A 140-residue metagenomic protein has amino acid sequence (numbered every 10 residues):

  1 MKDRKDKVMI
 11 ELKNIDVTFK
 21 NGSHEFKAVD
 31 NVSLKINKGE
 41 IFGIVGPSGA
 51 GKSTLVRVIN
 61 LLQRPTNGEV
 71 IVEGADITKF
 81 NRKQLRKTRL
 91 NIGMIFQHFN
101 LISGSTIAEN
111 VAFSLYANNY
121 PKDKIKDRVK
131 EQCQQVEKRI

Functional and structural regions predicted by a protein language model:
V45-P47: The feature captures the beta-strand-to-loop junction immediately N-terminal to the Walker
N60: Helix-to-loop junction immediately C-terminal to a conserved catalytic motif
G68-D76: Conserved ABC transporter NBD signature motif
A75-D76, A112, Y116, D123-I140: Conserved ABC ATPase "signature" region
I77-G93, K122, K126: ABC ATPase NBD coupling module
N91-I92, F96-N100, S105: ABC ATPase nucleotide-binding domain signature
G104-F113: Short coil-to-helix segment of the ABC ATPase nucleotide-binding domain corresponding to the Q-loop/switch region
